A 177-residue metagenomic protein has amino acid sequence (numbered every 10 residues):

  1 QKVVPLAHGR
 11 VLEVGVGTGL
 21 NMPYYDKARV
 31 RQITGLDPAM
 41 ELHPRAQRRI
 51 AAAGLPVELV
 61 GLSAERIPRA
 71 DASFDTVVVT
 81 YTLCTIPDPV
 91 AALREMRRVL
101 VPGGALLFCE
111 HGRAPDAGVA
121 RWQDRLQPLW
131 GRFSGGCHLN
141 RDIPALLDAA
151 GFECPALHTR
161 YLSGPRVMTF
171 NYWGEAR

Functional and structural regions predicted by a protein language model:
H8, F74-D75, F152: Local beta-strand N-terminus motif with an aromatic residue
L12-V14, T18-R66: Class I SAM-dependent methyltransferase SAM/SAH-binding core
E65-V77: A short acidic, Gly/Pro-enriched loop at the edge of an enzyme's catalytic core that lines a small-molecule cofactor
D75-D88: A short SAM/SAH-binding and catalytic strip from SAM-dependent methyltransferases
V90-P102: A short glycine-rich, Lys/Arg-flanked "PGG" loop and its adjoining helix->strand segment in the class I
C109-V167: C-terminal alpha-helical "lid/dimerization" subdomain adjacent to the S-adenosyl-L-methionine
N171-R177: C-terminal lobe and adjacent flexible extensions of AdoMet/dcAdoMet transferase-like proteins
